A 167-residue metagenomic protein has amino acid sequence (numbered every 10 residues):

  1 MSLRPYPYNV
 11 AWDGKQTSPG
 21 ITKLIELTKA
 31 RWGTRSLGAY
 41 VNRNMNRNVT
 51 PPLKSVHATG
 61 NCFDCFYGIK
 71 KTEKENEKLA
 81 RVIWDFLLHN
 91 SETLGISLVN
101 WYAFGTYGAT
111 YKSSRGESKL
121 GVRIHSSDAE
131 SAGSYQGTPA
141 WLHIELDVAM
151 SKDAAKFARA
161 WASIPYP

Functional and structural regions predicted by a protein language model:
M1-E117, A140-L146: Secreted/periplasmic proteins that engage bacterial cell-wall peptidoglycan
R4, Y8-N9, V148-P167: Low-complexity, Gly/Ser/Thr/Pro-rich intrinsically disordered linker/tail segments
G68, A129-A132, F157: A generic signature of intrinsically disordered, low-complexity regions enriched in glycine/proline and charged/polar
G108-G137: Short, low-order "capping/linker" segments at domain edges
G137-L142, S163: Alpha-helical coiled-coil scaffolding segments
